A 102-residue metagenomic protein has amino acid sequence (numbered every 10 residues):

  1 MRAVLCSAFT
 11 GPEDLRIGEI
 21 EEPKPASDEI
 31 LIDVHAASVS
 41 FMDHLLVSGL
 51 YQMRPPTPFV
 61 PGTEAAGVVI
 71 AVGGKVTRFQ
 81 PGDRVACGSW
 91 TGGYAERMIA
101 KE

Functional and structural regions predicted by a protein language model:
M1-V4: Short structural boundary motif marking the start of a folded domain
P12-I17, L50-Y51: Short gly/ser/thr-rich secondary-structure transition/capping motifs
R16-E21, I99: Generic structural detector for well-ordered beta-strands
E21-S38, L50-G92: Glycine-rich beta-strand-centered segment in the early N-terminal region that forms part of a ligand/cofactor-binding
M42-S48: Cytochrome P450 core scaffold surrounding the K-helix E-X-X-R motif and the conserved "meander" helix-loop region
S89-K101: A structural motif shared across PLP-dependent enzymes of the aminotransferase-like
